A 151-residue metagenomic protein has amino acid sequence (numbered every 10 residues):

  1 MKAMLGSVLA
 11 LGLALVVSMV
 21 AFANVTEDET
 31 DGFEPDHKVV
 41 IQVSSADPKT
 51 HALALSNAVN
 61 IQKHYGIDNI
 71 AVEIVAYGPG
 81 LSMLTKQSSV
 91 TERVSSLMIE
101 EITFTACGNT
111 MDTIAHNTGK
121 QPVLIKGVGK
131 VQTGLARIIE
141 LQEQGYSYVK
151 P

Functional and structural regions predicted by a protein language model:
M1-L9: Bacterial N-terminal signal peptides that target proteins for export
G6, V20-A23: Short, low-complexity disordered leader/linker segments with a strong preference for bacterial N-terminal type II
A10-S18: Bacterial N-terminal signal peptides
F22-P151: Secreted/extracellular ectodomain signature
